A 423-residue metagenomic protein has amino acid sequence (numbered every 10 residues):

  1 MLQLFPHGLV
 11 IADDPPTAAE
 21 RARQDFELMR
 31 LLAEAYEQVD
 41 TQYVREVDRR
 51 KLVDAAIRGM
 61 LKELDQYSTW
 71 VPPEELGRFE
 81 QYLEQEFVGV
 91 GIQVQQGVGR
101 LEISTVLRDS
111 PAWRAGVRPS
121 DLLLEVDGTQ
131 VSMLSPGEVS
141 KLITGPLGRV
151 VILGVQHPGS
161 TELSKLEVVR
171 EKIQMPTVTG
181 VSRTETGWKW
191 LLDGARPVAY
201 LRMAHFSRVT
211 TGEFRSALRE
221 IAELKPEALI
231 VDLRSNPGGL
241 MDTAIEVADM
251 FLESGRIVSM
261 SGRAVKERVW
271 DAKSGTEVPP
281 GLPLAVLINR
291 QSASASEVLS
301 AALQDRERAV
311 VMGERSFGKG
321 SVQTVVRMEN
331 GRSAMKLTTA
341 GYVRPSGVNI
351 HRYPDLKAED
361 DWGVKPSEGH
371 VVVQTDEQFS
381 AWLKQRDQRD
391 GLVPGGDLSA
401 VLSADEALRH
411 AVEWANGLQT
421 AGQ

Functional and structural regions predicted by a protein language model:
M1-A228, S235-P237, L398-Q423: Flexible, low-complexity junctional segments that flank or bridge functional domains
Q174-M175, T179-Q423: C-terminal "post-core" interaction segments
